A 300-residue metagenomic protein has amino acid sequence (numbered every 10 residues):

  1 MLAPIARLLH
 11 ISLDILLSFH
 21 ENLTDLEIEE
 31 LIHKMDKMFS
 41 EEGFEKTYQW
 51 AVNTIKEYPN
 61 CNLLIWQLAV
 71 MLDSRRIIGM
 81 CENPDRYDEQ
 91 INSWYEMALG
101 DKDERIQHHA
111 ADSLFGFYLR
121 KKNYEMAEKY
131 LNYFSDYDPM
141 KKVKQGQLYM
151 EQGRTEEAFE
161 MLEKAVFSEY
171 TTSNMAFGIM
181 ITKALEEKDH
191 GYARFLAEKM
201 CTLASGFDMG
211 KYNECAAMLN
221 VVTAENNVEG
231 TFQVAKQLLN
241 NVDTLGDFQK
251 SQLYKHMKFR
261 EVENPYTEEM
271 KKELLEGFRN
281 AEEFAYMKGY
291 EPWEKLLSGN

Functional and structural regions predicted by a protein language model:
M1-L17: Hydrophobic micro-packing sites on short alpha-helices
E21-N22, V52-N60, E96-E104, K129-P139 (+3 more regions): Solenoid-like repeat scaffolds
L26, E30, M71-D101, H256-F259 (+2 more regions): Short coil/linker segments at helix-helix boundaries
E27, C61-L68, Q107, D138 (+3 more regions): Residues that mark the junctions of alpha-helical repeat units in TPR/alpha-solenoid scaffolds
E27-N60, Q67, S74-E82, S113: Alpha-helical segment of the N-proximal tetratricopeptide repeat
I32, W66, D73, D112 (+4 more regions): TPR/TPR-like alpha-solenoid signature
M35-E42, S74-E89, Y118-K129, G146-Q147 (+3 more regions): Short coil/turn connectors between adjacent alpha-helices in alpha-solenoid helical repeat scaffolds
S173-Y290, G299-N300: Alpha-helical protein-protein interaction modules
